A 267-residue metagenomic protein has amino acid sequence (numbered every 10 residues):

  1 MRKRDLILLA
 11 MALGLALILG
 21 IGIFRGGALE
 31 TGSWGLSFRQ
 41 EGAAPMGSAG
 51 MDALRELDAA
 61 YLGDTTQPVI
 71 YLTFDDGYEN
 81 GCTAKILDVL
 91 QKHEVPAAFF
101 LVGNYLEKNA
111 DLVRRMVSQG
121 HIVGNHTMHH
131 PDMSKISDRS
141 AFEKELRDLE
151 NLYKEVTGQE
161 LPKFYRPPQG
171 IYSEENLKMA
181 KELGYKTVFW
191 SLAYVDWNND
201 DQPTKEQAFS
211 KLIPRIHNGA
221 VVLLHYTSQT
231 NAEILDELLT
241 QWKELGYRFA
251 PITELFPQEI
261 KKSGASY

Functional and structural regions predicted by a protein language model:
M1-T73, E79-K92, K108, Q207 (+2 more regions): N-terminal pre-catalytic segment of deacetylase/amide-hydrolase enzymes
L9-M11, M133, S173, A232: Enrichment for repetitive, rod-forming helical segments
P68-I70, N80-C82, Q91-E206, S210-L223 (+2 more regions): Metal-dependent polysaccharide deacetylase catalytic core of the NodB/CE4 family, i.e., the active-site-bearing domain
K85-I86, L177-M179, L235-D236: Short amphipathic alpha-helical segments
I216-T253: Catalytic grooves of carbohydrate-active enzymes
